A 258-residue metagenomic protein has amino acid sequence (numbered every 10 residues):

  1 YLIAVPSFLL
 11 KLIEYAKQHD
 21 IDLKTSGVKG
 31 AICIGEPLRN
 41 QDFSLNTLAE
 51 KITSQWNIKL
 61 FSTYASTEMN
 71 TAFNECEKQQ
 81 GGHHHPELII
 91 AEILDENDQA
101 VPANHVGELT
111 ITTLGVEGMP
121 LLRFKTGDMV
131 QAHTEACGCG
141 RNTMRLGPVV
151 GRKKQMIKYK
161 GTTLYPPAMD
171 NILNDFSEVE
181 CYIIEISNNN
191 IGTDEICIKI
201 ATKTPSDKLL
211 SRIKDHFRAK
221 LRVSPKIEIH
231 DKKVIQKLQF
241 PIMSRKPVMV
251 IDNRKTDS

Functional and structural regions predicted by a protein language model:
Y1-S258: Active-site glycine/GP-rich loop and adjacent strand/helix microenvironment that borders small-molecule binding pockets
